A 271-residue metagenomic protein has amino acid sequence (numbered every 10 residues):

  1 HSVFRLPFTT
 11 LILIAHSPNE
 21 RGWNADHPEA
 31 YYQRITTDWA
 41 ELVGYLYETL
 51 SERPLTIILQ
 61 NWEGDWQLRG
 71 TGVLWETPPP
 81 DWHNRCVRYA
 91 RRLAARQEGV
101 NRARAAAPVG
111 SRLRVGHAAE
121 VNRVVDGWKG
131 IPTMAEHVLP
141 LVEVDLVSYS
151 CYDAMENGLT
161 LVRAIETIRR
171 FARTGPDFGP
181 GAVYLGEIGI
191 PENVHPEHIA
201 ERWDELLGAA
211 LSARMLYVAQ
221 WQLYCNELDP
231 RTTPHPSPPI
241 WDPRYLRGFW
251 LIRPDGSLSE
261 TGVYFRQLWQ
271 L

Functional and structural regions predicted by a protein language model:
H1, P28-L46, P79-A103, K129-E136 (+2 more regions): Well-ordered, non-membrane alpha-helical segments in soluble/globular domains
H1-L11, Y45-R53, A135-E143, R169-F178 (+1 more regions): Acidic (Asp/Glu)-rich catalytic clusters
H1-R85, P108-L113: Substrate-binding cleft and catalytic face of glycoside hydrolase catalytic domains, especially the flexible beta-alpha
V3, H195-E201, E205, A209 (+1 more regions): Aromatic-rich peripheral "rim/lid" segments of glycoside hydrolase catalytic domains that contact and position glycan
E20-W23, D65-G70, V125-W128, M155-N157 (+2 more regions): Short catalytic/ligand-binding loop motif for oxyanion handling, primarily in non-cytosolic enzymes, centered on
L55-W62, V87-I131, F178-G189, Y217-L223: Aromatic-lined carbohydrate-recognition surfaces of secreted/lumenal glycan-active proteins
I131, A135-E197: Glycoside hydrolase catalytic-domain groove-lining segments
